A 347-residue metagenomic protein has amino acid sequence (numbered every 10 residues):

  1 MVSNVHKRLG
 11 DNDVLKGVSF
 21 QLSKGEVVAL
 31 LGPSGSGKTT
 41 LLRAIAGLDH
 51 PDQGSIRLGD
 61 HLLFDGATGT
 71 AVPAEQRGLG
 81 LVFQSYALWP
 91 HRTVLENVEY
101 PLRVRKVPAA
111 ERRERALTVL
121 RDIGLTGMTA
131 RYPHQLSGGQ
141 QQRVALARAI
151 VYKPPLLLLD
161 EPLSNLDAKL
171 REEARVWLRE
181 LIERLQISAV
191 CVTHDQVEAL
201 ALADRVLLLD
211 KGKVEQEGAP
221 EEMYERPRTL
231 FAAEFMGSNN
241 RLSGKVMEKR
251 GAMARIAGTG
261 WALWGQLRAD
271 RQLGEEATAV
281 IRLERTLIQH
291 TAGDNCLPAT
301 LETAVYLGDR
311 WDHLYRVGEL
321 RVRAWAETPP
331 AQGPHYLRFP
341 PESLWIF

Functional and structural regions predicted by a protein language model:
K7, S19-L22: Conserved A-loop
L31-P33: The feature captures the beta-strand-to-loop junction immediately N-terminal to the Walker
A46: Helix-to-loop junction immediately C-terminal to a conserved catalytic motif
G54-G66: Conserved ABC transporter NBD signature motif
G78-G80, Q84, L88-F231: ABC ATPase nucleotide-binding domains
N239-R241, K249-F347: Non-catalytic connector elements of ABC transporters
